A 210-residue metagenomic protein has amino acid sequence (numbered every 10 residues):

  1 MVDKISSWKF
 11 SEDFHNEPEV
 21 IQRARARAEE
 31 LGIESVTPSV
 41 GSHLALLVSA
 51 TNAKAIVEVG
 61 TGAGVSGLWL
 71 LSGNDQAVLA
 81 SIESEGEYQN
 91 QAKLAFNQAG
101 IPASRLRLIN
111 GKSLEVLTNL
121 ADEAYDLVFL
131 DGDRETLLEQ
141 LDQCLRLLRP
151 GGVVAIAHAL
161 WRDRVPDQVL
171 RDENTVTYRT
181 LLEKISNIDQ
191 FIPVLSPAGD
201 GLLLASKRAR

Functional and structural regions predicted by a protein language model:
M1-L127, R134-A155, A159-R210: A short alpha-helical cap/connector motif
